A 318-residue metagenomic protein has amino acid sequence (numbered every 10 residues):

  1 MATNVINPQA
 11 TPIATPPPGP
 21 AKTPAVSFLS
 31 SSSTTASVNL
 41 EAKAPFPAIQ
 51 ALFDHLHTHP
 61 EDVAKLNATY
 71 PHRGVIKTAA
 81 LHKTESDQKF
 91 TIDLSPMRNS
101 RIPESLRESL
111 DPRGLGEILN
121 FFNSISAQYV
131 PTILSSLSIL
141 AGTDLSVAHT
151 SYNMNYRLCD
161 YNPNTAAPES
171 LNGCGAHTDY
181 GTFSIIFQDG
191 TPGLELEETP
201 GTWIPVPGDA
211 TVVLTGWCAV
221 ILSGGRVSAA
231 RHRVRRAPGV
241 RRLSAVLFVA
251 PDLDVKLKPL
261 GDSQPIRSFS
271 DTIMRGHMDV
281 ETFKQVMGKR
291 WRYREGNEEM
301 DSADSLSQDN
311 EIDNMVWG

Functional and structural regions predicted by a protein language model:
M1-K83, L119, A127-G318: C-terminal flanking tails of non-heme Fe-dependent oxygenases
T84-A127, I133: Non-heme Fe(II)/2-oxoglutarate
